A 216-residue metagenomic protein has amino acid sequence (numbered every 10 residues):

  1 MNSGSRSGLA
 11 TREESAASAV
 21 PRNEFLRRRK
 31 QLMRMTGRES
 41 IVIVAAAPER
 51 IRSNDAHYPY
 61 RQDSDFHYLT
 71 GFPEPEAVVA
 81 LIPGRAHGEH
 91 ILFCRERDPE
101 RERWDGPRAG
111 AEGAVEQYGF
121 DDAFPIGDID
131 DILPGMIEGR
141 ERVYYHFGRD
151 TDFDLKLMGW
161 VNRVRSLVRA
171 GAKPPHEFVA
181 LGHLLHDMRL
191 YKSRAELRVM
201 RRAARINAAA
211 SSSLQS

Functional and structural regions predicted by a protein language model:
M1-S212: A composition/biophysics-driven feature that prefers long, compositionally simple stretches
